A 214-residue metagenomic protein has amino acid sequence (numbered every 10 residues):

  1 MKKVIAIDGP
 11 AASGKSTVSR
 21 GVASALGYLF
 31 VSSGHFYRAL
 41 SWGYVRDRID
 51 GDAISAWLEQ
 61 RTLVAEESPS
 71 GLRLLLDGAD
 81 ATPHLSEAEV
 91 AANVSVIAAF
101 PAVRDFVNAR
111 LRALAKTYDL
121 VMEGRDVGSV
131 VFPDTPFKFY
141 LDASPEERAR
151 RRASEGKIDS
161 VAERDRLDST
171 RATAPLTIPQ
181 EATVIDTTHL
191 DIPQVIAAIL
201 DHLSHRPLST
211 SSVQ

Functional and structural regions predicted by a protein language model:
M1-V4, K116-T117: Pre-Walker A (Motif I) flank of P-loop NTPase domains
I7: Hydrophobic anchor at the beta1->P-loop junction of P-loop NTPases
A12: Walker A (P-loop) phosphate-binding loop of P-loop NTPases
K15: Conserved lysine of the Walker
V18: Hydrophobic positions on the alpha1 helix immediately C-terminal to the Walker A/P-loop
G21-A88: N-terminal phosphate/diphosphate-binding loop that engages ATP/GTP or pyrophosphate donors across diverse enzyme folds
E66-S68, L111-Y118, R125-D134, S154-I199: Small-molecule kinase domains that catalyze NTP-dependent phosphoryl transfer to phosphate-bearing small molecules
T82-S154: ATP-dependent NMP and nucleoside kinases share a basic, alpha-helical "lid"
